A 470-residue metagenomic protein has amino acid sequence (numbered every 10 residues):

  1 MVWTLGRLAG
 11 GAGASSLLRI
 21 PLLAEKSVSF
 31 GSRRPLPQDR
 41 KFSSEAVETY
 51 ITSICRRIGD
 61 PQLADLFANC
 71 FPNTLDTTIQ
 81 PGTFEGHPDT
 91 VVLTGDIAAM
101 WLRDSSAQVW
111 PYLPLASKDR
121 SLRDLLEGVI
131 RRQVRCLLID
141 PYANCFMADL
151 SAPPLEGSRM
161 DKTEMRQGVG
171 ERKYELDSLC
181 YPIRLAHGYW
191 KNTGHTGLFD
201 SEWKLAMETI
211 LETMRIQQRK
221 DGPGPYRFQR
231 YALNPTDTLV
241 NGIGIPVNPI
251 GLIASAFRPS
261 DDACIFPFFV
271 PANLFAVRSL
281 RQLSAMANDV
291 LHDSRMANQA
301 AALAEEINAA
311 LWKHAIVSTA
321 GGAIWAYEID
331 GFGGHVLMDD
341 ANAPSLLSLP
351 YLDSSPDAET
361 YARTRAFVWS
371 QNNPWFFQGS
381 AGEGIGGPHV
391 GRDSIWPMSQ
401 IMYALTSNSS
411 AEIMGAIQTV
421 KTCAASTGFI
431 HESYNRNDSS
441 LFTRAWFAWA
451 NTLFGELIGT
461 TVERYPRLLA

Functional and structural regions predicted by a protein language model:
M1-G11: N-terminal export leaders
L17-R103: Low-complexity, Ser/Thr/Pro/Gly-enriched N-terminal "stalk/linker" regions
A46-G59, A107-R120, Y181-T196, L274-D293 (+3 more regions): Well-ordered alpha-helical scaffold segments within catalytic/enzyme domains
I58-F67, P235-L239, L311, A315 (+2 more regions): Hydrophobic alpha-helical transmembrane segments of multi-pass integral membrane proteins
L66, R120-C136, H195-R215, L283-M286 (+4 more regions): Extended, well-ordered alpha-helical scaffold segments
A98-L126, I130-L233, A448-V462: Aromatic-rich carbohydrate-recognition surfaces in CAZymes
L102, L138-D149, P154-S158, E164 (+3 more regions): Extended ligand-binding clefts on enzyme/binding-domain cores
M160-G168, R172-E175, V336-P356, D393-A470: C-terminal capping/lid segments that line or modulate ligand- or cofactor-binding pockets
